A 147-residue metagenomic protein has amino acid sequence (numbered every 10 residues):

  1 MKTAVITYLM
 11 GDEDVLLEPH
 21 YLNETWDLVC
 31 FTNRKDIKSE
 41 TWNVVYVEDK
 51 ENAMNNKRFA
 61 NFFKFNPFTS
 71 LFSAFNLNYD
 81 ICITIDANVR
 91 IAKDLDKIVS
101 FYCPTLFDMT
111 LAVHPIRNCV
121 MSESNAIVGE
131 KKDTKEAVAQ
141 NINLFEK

Functional and structural regions predicted by a protein language model:
M1-K147: Glycosyltransferase catalytic domains, chiefly GT-A lineage
